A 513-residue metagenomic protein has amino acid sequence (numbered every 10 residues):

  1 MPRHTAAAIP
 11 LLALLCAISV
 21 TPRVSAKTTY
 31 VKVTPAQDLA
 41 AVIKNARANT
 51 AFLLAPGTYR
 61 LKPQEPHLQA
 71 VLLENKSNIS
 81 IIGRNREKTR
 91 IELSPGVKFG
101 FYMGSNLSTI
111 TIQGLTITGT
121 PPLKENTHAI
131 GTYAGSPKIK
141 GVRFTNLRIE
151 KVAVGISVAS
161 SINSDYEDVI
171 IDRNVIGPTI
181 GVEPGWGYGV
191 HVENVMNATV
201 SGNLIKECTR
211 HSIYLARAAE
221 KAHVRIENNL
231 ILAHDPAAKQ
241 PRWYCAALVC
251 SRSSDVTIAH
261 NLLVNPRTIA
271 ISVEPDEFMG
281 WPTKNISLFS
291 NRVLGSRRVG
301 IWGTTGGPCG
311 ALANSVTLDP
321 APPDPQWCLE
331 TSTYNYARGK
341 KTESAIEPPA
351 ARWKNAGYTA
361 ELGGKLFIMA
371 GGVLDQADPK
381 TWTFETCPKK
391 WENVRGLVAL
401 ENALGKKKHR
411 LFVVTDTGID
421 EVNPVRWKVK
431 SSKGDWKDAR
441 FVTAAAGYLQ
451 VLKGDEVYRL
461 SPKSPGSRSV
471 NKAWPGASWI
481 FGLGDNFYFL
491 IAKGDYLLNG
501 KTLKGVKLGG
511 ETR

Functional and structural regions predicted by a protein language model:
I9-S19: Bacterial N-terminal signal peptides
A26-R60: Acidic Gly/Asp/Thr-rich repetitive segments characteristic of extracellular carbohydrate-active and adhesion proteins
A40-A48, R60-I82, R90-Q113, I117-K140 (+3 more regions): Extracellular beta-strand-rich solenoid/capping regions of secreted or surface-exposed proteins that bind or remodel
A55-P56, N78, I82-E87, S108-G119 (+9 more regions): Right-handed parallel beta-helix
P63-H67, R86, R90-F99, T120-A129 (+11 more regions): Short glycine/acidic-rich loop motifs that flank beta-strands on beta-rich extracellular proteins
E343-A350, W382-P388, W427-K433, G466-K472 (+1 more regions): A short beta-strand motif characteristic of beta-propeller blades
R352-E361, E392-A403, W436-A446, P475-G484 (+1 more regions): Repeated scaffold domains used in trafficking and secretory/extracellular systems, primarily beta-propellers
D378-T381, N423-R426, S461-P465, G500-T502: Short loop/turn segments that connect beta-strands within beta-propeller blades
